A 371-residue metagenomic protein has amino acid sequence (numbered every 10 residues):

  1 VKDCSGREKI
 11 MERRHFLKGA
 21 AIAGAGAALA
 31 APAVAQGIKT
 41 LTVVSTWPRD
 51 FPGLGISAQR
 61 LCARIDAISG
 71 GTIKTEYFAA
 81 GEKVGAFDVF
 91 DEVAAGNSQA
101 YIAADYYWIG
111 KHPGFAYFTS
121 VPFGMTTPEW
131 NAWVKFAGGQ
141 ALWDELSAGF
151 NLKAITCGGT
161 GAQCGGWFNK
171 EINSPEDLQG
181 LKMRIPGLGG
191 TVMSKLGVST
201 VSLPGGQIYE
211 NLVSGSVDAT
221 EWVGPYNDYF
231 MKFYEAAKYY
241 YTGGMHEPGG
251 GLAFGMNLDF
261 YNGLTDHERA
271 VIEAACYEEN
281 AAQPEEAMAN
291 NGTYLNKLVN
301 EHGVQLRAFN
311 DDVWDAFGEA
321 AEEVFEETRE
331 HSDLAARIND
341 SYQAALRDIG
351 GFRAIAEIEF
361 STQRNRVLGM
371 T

Functional and structural regions predicted by a protein language model:
R7, E12-L29, Q36-W130, E145-T371: N-terminal secretory/targeting leader peptides
G138-A141: Core domains of carbohydrate- and sulfate-ester-processing enzymes
